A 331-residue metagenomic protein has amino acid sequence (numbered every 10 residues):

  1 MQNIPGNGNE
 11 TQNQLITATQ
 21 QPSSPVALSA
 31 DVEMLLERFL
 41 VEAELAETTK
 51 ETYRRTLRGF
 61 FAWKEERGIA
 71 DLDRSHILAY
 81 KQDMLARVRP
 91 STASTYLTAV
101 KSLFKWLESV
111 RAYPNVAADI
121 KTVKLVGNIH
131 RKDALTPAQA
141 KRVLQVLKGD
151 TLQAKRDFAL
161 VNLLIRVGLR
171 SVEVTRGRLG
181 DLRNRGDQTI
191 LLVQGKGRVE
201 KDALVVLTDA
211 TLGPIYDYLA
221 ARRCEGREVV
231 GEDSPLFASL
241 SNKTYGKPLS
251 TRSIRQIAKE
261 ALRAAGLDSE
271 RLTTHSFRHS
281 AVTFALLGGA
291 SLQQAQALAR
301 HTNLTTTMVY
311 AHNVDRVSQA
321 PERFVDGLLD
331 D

Functional and structural regions predicted by a protein language model:
Q2-D331: Conserved catalytic core of the tyrosine transesterase superfamily
